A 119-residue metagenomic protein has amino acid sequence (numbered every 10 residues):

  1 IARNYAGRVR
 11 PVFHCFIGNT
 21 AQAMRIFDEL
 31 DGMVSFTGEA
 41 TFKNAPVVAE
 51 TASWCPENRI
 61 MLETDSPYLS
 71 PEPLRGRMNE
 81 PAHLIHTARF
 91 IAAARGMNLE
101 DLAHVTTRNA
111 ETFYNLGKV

Functional and structural regions predicted by a protein language model:
I1-M61: Catalytic pocket-lining loop regions of alpha/beta-barrel enzymes, especially the amidohydrolase/enolase/GH5 lineages
G7-V9, E72-L74, G117: A short, structure-level motif marking secondary-structure boundaries and short turns
H14, I26, D65, L102 (+1 more regions): Divalent metal-coordination and catalytic microenvironments
A23, V48, P81-A88: A general structural signal for well-ordered alpha-helical segments in protein cores
A40, D65, V105: Residue-level "edge-of-site" marker
A40-K43, G76, A94: Pocket-edge positions in alpha/beta enzyme catalytic cores
N58-E80: Short acidic/histidine-rich active-site segments
H83-V119: Mid-to-C-terminal alpha-helical segments outside catalytic/metal-binding sites
